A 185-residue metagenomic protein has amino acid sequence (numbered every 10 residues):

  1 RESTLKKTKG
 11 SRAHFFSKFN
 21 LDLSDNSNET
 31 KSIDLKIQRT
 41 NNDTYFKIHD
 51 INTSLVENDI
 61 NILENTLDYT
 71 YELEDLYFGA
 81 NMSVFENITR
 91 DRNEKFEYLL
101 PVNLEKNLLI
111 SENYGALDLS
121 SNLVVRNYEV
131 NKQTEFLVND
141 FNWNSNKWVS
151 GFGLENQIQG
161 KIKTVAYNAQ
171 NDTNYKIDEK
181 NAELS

Functional and structural regions predicted by a protein language model:
R1-S185: Outer-membrane beta-barrel proteins and related beta-barrel translocases across Gram-negative bacteria
